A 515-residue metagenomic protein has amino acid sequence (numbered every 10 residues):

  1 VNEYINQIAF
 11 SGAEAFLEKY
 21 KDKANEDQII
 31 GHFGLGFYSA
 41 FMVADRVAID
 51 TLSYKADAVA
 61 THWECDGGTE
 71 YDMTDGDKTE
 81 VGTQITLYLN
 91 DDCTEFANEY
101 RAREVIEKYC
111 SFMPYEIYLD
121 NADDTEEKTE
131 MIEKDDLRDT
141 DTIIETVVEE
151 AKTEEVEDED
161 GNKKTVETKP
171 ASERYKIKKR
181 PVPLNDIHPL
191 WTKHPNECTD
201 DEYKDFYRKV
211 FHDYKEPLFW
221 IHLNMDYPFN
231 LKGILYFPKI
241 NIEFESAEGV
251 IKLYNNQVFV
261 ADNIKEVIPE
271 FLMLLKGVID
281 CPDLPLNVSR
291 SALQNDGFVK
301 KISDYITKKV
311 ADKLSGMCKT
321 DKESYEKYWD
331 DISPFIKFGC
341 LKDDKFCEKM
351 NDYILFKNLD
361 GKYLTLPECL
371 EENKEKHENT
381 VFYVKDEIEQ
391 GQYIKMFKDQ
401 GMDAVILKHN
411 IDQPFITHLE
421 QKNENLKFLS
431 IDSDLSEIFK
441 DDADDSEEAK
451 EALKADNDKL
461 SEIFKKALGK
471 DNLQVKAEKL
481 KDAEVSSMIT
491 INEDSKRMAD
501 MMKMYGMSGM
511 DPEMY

Functional and structural regions predicted by a protein language model:
V1-D91, E95-A97, E104, S111 (+5 more regions): GHKL (Bergerat-fold) ATPase N-terminal catalytic module, capturing the glycine-rich phosphate-binding loop and acidic
N2-K19, G36, T61-G68, G76-D77 (+4 more regions): Extended active-site and interfacial segments that coordinate phosphate-rich ligands in large catalytic machineries
Y4-G12, K19, K23, V43-D50 (+10 more regions): Conserved, well-folded catalytic cores of nucleic-acid-processing and energy-transducing macromolecular machines
K19-I29, T83-F96, P181-P195, V250-D262 (+4 more regions): Short hinge/gating elements
Y100, Y115, T140-I279, K345 (+3 more regions): GHKL/Histidine-kinase-like ATPase module
L253-N255, E326-P414, L419-L429: Amphipathic alpha-helical coiled-coil/helical-bundle segments that mediate oligomerization/assembly and other
L286-S324, H409-N425: Extended, well-ordered alpha-helical scaffold/bundle regions in very large, multi-domain proteins
K408-A483: Conserved phosphate-handling catalytic cores of large alpha/beta enzymes
